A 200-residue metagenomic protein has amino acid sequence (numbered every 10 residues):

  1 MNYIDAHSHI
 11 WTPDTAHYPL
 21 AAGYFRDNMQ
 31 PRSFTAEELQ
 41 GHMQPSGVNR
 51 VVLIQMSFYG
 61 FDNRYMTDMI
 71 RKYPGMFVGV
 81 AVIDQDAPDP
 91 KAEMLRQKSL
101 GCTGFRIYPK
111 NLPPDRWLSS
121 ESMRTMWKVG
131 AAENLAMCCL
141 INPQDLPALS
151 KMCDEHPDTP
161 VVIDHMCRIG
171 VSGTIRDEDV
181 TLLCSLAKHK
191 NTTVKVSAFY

Functional and structural regions predicted by a protein language model:
M1-T125, V129-E133, Q144, D177 (+1 more regions): Mid-domain alpha/beta scaffold segments of enzyme catalytic cores
W117-Y200: Catalytic pocket-lining loop regions of alpha/beta-barrel enzymes, especially the amidohydrolase/enolase/GH5 lineages
